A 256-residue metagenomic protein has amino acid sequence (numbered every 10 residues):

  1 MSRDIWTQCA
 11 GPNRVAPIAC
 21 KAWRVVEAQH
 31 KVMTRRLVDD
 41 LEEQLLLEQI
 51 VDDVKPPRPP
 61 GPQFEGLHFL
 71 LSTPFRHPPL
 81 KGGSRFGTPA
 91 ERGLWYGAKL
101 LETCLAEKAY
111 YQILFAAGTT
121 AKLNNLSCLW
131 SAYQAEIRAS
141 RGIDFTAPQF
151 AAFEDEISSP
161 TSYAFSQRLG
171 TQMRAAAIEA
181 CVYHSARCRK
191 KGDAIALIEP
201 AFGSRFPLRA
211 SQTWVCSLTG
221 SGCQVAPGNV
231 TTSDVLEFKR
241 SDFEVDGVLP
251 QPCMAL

Functional and structural regions predicted by a protein language model:
M1-T88, I113-L256: Active-site and NAD+-binding cores of ADP-ribose-processing enzymes
R85-Q112, A180-V182: Extended catalytic/binding region for NAD+/ADP-ribose chemistry, centered on the ART fold
